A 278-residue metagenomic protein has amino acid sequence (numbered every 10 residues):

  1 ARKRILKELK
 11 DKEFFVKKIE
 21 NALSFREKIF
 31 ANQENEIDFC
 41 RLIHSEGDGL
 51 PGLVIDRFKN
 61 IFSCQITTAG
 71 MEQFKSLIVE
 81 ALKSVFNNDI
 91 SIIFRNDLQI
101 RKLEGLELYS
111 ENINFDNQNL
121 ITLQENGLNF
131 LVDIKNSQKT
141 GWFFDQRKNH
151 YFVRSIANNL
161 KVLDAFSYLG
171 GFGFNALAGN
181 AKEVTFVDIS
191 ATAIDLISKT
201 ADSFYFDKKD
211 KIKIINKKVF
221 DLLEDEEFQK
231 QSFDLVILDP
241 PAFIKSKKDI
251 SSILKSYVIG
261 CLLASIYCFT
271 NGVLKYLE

Functional and structural regions predicted by a protein language model:
A1-K59: Non-catalytic accessory regions of SAM-dependent methyltransferases
D11-K18, G70, F74-I78: Short amphipathic alpha-helical segments
F14-K17, N21-Q33, N87-E104, R154-A181 (+1 more regions): A short, charged
E36-D38, S91-F94, I212-K213: A short coil-to-beta-strand element that immediately follows conserved catalytic motifs
S45-D56, E72-W142, Y151: Non-catalytic substrate-recognition/targeting regions of SAM-dependent transferases
K59-E72: A short interface-forming secondary-structure element
I113-E278: Rossmann-like S-adenosyl-L-methionine
